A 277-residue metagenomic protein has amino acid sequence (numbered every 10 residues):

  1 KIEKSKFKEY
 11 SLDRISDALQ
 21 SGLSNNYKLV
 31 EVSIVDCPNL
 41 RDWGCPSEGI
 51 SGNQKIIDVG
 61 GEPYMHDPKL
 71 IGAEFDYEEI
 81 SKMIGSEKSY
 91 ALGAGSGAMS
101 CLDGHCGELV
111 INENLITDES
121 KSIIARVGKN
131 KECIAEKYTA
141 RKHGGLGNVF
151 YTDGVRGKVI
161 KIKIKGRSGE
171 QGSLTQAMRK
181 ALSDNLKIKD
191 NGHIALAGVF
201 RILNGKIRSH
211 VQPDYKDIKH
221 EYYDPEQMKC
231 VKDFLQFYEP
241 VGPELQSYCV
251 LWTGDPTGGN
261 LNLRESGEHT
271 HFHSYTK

Functional and structural regions predicted by a protein language model:
I2-N191, R201: Extended, low-hydrophobicity segments enriched in charged/polar residues
H66, H105, H143, H193 (+3 more regions): Histidine (H) residue identity feature
G154-L263: Long, positively charged binding patches that form subdomain-scale interaction surfaces for polyanionic ligands
N260-K277: C-terminal structured interaction module
